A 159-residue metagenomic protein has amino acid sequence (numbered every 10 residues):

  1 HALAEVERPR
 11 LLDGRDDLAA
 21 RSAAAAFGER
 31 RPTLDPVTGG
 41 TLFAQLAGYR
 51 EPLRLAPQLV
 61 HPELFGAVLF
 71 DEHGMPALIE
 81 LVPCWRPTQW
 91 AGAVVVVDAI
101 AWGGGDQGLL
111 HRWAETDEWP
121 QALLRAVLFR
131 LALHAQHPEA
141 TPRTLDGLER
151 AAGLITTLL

Functional and structural regions predicted by a protein language model:
H1-S22, P36, T41-R54: Conserved kinase catalytic-core helix
L18-F27, H61-L69: A short beta-strand-loop-alpha-helix capping motif that often carries His-Thr
R30-P36: Active-site-proximal helix-loop elements at catalytic-domain edges
T33, A135-L159: ATP/Mg2+ or Mg2+-diphosphate-binding catalytic cores that bind nucleotide phosphates or diphosphates via glycine-rich
T38-Q45, L123, R143, G147-R150: Exposed alpha-helical structural elements
L46-T88: Active-site acidic catalytic loop and adjacent metal/ATP-binding pocket of ATP-dependent phosphoryl transfer enzymes
D71-W119: Active-site Asp-x-Gly
T116-H134: C-terminal structured domain segments
